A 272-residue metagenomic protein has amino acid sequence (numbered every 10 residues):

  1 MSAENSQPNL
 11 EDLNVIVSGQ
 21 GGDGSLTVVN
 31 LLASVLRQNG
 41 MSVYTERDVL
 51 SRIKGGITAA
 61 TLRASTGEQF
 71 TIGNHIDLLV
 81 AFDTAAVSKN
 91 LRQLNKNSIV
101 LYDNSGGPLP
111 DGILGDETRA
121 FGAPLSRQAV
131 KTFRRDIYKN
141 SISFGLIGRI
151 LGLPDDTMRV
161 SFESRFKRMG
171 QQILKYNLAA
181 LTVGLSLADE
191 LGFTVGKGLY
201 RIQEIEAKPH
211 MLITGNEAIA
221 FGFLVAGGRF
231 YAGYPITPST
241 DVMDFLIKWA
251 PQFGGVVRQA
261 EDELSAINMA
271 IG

Functional and structural regions predicted by a protein language model:
M1-A226, F230-A232: Active-site cofactor/cluster-binding pocket
E204-G272: Non-catalytic terminal/interface segments that mediate subunit docking, oligomerization, and allosteric communication
